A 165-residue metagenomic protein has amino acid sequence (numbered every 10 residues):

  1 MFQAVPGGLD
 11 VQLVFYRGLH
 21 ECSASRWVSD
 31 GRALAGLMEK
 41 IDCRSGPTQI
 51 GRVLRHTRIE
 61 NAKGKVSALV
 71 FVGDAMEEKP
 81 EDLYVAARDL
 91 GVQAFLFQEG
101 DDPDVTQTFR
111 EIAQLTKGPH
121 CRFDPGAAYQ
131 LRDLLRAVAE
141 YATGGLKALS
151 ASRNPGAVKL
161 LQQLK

Functional and structural regions predicted by a protein language model:
M1-R26, A68-V72: Von Willebrand factor
G8, G64-V66, G91: A general structural motif
Q12-V14, V70, F95-Q98, P119-C121: Hydrophobic/aromatic beta-strand patches that form the interior of the parallel beta-sheet core in alpha/beta enzyme
E21, R32-V70, M76-K79, G100-R110: Von Willebrand factor
S29-K40, A113-P125: Acidic, Ser/Thr-rich peripheral helices and adjacent loops at domain boundaries
L69, G73-E77, E81-D82, G144-R153: A cross-taxonomic marker for long C-terminal extensions/tails that follow the last structured domain
A75-L115, F123: VWA/integrin I-like adhesion module and closely mimicked acidic/polar interface patches used
H120-K165: C-terminal "exit" segments of structured domains
